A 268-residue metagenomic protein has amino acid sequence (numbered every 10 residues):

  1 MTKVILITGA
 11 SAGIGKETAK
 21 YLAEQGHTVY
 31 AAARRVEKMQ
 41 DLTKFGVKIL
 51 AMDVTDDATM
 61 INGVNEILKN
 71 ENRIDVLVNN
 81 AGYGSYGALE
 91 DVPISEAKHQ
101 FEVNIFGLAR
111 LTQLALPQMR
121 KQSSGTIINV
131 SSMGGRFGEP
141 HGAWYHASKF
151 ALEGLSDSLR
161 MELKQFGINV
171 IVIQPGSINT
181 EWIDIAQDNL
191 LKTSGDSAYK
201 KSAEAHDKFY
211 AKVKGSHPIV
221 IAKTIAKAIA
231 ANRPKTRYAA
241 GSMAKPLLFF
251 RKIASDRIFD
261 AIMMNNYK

Functional and structural regions predicted by a protein language model:
S11-A12: Conserved glycine-rich cofactor-binding loop
M52-N62, I94-S95: The beta1-alpha1 cofactor-binding region of Rossmann-like NAD(H)/NADP(H)-dependent oxidoreductases
A88-L89, E96-K98: Substrate-binding pocket helix/loop in short-chain dehydrogenase/reductase
T112, S148-A151: Active-site helix of classical SDR
T112-Q113, D157: A short, exposed helix-loop element centered on a Lys and neighboring polar residues
S132: Residue(s) in the substrate-gating loop at a strand-loop-helix junction that position the organic substrate next
K164-K212: C-terminal beta-strand-loop-alpha-helix "lid" module of Rossmann-like NAD(P)-dependent dehydrogenases
